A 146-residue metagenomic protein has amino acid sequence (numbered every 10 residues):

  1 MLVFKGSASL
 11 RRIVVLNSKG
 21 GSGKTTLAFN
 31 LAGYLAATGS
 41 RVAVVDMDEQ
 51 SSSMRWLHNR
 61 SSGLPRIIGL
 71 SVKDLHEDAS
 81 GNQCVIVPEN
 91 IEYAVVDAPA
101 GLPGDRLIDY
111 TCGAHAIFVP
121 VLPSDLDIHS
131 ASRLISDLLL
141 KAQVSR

Functional and structural regions predicted by a protein language model:
M1-R146: P-loop NTP-binding core
